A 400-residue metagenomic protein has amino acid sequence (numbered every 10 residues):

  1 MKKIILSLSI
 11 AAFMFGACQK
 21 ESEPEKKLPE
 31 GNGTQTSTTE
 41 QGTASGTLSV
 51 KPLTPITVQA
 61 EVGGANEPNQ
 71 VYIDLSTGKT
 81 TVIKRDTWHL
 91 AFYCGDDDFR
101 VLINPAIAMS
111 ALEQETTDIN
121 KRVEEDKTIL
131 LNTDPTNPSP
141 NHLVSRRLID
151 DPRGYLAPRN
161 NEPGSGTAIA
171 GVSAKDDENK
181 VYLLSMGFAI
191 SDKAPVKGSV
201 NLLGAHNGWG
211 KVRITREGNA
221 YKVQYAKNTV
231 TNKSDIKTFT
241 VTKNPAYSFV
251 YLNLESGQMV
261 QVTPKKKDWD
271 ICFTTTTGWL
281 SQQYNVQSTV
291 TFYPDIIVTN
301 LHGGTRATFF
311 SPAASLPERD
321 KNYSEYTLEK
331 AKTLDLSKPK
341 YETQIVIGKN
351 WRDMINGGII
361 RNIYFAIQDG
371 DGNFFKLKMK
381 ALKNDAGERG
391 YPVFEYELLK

Functional and structural regions predicted by a protein language model:
M1-K2, Q19: Generic cytosolic/nucleocytoplasmic N-terminal low-complexity/intrinsically disordered segments
K2-L8: Sec-dependent signal peptide recognition, specifically the positively charged N-region followed immediately by
M14-A17: C-terminal motif of bacterial Sec signal peptides marking the signal peptidase cleavage site
E21-K400: Surface-exposed, beta-sheet-biased, low-hydrophobicity segments with strongly acidic/polar composition
